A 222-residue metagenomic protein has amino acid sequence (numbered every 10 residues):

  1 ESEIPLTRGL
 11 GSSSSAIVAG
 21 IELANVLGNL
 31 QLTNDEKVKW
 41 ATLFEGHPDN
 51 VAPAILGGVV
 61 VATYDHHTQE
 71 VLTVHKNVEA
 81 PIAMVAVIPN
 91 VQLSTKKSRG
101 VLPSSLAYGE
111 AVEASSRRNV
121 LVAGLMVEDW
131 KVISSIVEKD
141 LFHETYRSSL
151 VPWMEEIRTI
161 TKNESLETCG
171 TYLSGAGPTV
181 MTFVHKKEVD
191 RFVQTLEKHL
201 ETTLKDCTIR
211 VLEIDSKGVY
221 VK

Functional and structural regions predicted by a protein language model:
E1-L6, E36-W40: Glycine- and acidic-rich phosphate- and metal-coordinating loops
E3-S15, D49: Gly/Ser-rich catalytic serine loop of serine hydrolases
L10-T33, I55-V60: DPxDG-like acidic metal-binding loop motif
L32-I82, E155-R158, T171-L173, G177-M181: Alpha/beta catalytic cores of group-transfer enzymes, especially the acyltransferase/condensing modules of polyketide
Y64, P89, T182-K186: Short beta-strand-to-loop capping motifs
A86-S149: Active-site rim beta-loop-alpha module in soluble metabolic enzymes
L125-K222: Glycine-rich, charge-dense phosphate/pyrophosphate-binding loop(s) and the adjacent flexible "lid"/catalytic subdomain
